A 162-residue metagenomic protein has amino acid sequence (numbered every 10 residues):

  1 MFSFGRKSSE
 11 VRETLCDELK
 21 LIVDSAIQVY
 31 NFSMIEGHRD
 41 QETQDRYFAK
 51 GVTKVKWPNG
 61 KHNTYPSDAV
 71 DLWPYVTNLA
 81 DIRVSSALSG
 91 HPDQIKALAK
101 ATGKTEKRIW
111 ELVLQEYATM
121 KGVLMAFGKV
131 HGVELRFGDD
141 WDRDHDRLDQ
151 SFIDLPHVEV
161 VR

Functional and structural regions predicted by a protein language model:
M1-S33, E116: Active-site acidic/histidine clusters and adjacent loop/turn architecture that either coordinate catalytic ions
R6-S9, K50-W57: Phosphate-binding glycine-rich loops and adjacent basic patches that engage nucleotide phosphates, nucleic-acid
E13-K20, H38-Q41, P66: Alpha-helix initiation and capping sites
L19-V23, M34, V55-K61, M125: Intrinsically disordered, low-complexity boundary segments flanking structured domains
V23-K54, V130, G138-D140: Extended, low-complexity, intrinsically disordered C-terminal regulatory tails of eukaryotic serine/threonine kinases
N59-R162: Catalytic cores and adjacent binding grooves of peptidoglycan-active enzymes
